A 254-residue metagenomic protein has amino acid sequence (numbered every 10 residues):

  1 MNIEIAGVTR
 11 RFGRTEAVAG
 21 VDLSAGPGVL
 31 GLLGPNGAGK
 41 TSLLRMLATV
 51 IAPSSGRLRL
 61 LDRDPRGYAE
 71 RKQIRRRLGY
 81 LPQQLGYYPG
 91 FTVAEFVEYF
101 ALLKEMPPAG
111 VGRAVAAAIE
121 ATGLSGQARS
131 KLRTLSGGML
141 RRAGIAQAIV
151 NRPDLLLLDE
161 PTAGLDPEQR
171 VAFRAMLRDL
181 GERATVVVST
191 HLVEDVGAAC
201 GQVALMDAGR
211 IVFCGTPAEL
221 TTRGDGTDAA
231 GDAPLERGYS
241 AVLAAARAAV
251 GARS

Functional and structural regions predicted by a protein language model:
A48: Helix-to-loop junction immediately C-terminal to a conserved catalytic motif
G56-I74: Conserved ABC transporter NBD signature motif
E98, L102, A109-Q127: Conserved ABC ATPase "signature" region
K131-G138: Conserved ABC ATPase signature
L156-E160: Catalytic Walker B motif of ABC-type/P-loop ATPase nucleotide-binding domains
